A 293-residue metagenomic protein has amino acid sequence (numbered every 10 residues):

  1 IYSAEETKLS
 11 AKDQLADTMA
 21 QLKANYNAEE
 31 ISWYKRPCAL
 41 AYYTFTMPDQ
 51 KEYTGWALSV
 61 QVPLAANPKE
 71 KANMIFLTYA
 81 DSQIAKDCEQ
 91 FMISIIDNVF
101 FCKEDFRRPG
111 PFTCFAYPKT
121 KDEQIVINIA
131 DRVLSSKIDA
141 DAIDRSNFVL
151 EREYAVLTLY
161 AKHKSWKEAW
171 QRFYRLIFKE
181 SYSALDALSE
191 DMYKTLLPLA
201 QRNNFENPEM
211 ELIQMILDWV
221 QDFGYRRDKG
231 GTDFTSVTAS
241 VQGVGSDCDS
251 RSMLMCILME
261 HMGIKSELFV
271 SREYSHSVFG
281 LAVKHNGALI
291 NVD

Functional and structural regions predicted by a protein language model:
Y2-A66: Signature of long, low-cysteine stretches enriched in small and polar/charged residues
Y26-I31, E104-G110, F205-N207, Y225-F234 (+1 more regions): Surface-exposed patches in mature extracellular/periplasmic domains of secreted proteins
I75-T113: Surface-exposed amphipathic alpha-helical segments
D87-S94, P208-M215, W219, D247-L254: Extracytoplasmic/secreted proteins, especially bacterial periplasmic and envelope-associated proteins
D97-E104, L197, Q221-Y225, E260-I264: Sec-exported extracytoplasmic/periplasmic mature domains
V126-A187: Secretory-pathway-linked proteins and extracytosolic
W170-G243: Secondary-structure boundary elements
S250-D293: Hydrophobic/aromatic-rich core segments of domains that either
